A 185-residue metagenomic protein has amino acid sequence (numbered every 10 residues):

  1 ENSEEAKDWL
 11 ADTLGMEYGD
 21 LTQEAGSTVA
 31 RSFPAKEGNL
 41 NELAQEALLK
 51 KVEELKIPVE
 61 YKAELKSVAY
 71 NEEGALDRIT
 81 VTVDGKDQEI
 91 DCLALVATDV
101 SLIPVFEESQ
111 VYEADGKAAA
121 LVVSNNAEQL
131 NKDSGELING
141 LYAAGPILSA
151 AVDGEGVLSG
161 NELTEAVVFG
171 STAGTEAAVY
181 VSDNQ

Functional and structural regions predicted by a protein language model:
E1-A25: Rossmann-like flavin
Y18-L21, A25-Q185: Residues forming the flavin
